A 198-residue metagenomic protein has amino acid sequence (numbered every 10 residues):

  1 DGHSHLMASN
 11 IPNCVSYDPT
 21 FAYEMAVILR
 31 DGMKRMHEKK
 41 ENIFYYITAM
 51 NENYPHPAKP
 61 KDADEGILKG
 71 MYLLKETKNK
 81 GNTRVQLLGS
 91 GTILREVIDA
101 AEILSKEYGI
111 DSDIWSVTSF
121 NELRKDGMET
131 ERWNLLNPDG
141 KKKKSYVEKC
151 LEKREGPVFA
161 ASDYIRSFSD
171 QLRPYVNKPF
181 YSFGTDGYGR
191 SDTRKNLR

Functional and structural regions predicted by a protein language model:
D1, S9, S16, E24-I28 (+1 more regions): Thiamine diphosphate
F21: Ferredoxin-type iron-sulfur electron-transfer modules in oxidoreductases and energy-metabolism complexes
